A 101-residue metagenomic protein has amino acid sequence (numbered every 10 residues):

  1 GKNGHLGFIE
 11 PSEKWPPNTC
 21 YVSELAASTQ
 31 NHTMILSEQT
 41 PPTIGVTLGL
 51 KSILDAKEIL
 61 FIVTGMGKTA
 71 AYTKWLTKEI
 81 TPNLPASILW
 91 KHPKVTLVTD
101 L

Functional and structural regions predicted by a protein language model:
K2-L101: Conserved phosphate- and dinucleotide-binding cores of soluble alpha/beta proteins, encompassing both enzyme active
